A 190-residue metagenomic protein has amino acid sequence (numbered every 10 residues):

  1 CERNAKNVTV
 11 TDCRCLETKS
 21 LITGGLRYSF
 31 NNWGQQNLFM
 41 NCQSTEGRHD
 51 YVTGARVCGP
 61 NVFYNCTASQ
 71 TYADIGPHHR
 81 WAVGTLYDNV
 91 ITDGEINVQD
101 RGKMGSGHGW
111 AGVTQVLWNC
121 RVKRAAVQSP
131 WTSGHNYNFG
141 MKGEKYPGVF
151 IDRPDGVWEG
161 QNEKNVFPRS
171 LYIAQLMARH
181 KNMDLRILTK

Functional and structural regions predicted by a protein language model:
C1-R3: Extracellular beta-strand-rich solenoid/capping regions of secreted or surface-exposed proteins that bind or remodel
K6-S20, W33-H49, V57-T71, W81-G94 (+1 more regions): Right-handed parallel beta-helix
G25-S29, H49-V52, T71-P77, R101-S106: Short, recurring structural edge motifs at helix starts
Y64-C66, D88-K190: Catalytic domains of carbohydrate-active enzymes that cleave complex glycans
